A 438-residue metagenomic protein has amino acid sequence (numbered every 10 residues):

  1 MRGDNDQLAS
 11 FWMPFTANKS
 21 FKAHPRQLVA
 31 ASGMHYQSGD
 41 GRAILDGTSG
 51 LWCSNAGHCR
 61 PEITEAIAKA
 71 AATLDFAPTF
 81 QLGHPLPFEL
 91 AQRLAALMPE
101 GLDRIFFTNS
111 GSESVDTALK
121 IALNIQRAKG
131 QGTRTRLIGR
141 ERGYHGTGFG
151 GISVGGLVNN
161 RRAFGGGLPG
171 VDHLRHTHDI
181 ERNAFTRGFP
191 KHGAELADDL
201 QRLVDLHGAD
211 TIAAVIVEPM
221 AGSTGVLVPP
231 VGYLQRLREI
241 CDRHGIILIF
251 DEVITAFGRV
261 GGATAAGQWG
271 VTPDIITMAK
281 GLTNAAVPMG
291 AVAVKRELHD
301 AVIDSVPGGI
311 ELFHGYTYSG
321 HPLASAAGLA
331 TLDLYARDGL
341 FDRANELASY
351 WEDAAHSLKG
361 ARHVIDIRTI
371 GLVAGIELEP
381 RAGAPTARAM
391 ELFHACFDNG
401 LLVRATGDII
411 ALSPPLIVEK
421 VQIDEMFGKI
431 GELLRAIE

Functional and structural regions predicted by a protein language model:
M1-E438: Conserved N-terminal phosphate-binding loop of PLP-dependent enzymes in the Aspartate aminotransferase
